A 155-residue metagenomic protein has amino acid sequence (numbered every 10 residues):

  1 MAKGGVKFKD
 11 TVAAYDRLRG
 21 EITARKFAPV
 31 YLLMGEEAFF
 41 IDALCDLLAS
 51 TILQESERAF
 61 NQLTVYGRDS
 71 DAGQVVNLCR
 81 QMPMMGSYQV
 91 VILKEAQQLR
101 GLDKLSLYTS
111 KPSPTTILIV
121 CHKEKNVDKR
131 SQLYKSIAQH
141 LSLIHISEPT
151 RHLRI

Functional and structural regions predicted by a protein language model:
M1-Q98, D103-S106: P-loop/Walker A NTP-binding region and its immediately flanking N-terminal helices in P-loop NTPase folds
A28, P114-T115, H140: Structured helix-beta-strand junction loops
E57-Q62, T115-L118, L143: Interdomain boundary/hinge elements
R68-S70, E124, P149: Short, solvent-exposed coil/turn elements at secondary-structure transition points
Q98-L99, K111-L133: Sensor-1/coupling segment of RecA-like P-loop NTPase cores
Y134-I144: A short helix-turn-beta junction within AAA+ P-loop NTPase domains corresponding to the substrate/partner-engaging
I144-I155: Single conserved hydrophobic/aromatic residue that forms the stacking wall/gate of nucleotide- or nucleobase-binding
